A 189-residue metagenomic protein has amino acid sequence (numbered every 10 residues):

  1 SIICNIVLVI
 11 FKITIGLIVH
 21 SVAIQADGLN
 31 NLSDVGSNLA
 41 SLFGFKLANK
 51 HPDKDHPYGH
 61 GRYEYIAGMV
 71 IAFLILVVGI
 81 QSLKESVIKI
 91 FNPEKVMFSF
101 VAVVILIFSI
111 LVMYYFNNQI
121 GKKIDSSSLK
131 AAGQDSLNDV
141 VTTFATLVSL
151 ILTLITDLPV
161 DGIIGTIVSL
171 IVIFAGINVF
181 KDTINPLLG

Functional and structural regions predicted by a protein language model:
S1-G189: Alpha-helical transmembrane cores and adjacent cytosolic helix/loop segments of polytopic membrane transporters
